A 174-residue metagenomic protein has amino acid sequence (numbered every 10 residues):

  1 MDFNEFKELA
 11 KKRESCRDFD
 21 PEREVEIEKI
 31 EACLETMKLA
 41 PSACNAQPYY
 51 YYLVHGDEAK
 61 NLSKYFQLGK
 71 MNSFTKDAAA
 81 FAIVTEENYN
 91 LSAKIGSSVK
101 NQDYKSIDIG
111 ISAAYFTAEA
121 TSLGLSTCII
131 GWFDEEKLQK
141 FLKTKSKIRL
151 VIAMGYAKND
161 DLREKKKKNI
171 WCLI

Functional and structural regions predicted by a protein language model:
M1-I174: Acidic, surface-exposed loops and disordered segments
